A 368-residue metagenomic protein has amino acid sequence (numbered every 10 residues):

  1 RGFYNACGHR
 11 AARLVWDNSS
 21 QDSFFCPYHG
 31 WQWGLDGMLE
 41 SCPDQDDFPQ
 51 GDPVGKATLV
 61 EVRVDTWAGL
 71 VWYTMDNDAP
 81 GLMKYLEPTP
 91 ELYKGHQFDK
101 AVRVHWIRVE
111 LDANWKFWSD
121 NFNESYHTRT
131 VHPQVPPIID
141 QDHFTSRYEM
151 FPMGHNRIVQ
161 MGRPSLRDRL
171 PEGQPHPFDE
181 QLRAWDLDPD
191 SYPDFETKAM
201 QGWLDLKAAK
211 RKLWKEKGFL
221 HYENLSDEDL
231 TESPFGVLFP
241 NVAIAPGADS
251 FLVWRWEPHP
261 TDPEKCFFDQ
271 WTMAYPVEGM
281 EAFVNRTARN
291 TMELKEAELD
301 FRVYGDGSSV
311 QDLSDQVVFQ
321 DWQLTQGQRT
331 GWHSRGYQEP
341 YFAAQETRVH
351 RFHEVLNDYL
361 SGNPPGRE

Functional and structural regions predicted by a protein language model:
R1-N77, M83-G95: Rieske [2Fe-2S] iron-sulfur-binding domain
R63-D65, L70-E368: C-terminal catalytic domain of Rieske-type non-heme iron oxygenases
